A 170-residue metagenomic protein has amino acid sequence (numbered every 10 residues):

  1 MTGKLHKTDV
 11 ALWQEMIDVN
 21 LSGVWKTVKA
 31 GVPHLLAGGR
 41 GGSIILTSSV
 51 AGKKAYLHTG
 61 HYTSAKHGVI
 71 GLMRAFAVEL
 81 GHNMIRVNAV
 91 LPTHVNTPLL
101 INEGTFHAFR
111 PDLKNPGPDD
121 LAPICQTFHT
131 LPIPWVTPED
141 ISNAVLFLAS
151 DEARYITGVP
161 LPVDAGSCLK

Functional and structural regions predicted by a protein language model:
T2, K54, V145-L146, T157-K170: Short C-terminal tail/terminal secondary-structure segment of NAD(P)H-dependent dehydrogenase/reductase domains
G3-L5, D9-E15, C125: Substrate-binding pocket helix/loop in short-chain dehydrogenase/reductase
V28, A65, M73: Active-site helix of classical SDR
P33, V78-E79, R154: Alpha-helical segment proximal to the catalytic Tyr-Lys
S49: Residue(s) in the substrate-gating loop at a strand-loop-helix junction that position the organic substrate next
G81, R86, I156-G158: Short, small/polar-rich loop/turn modules that mediate ligand/substrate recognition or access, typified
P118, H129-I141: A conserved structural motif in NAD(P)-dependent oxidoreductases
